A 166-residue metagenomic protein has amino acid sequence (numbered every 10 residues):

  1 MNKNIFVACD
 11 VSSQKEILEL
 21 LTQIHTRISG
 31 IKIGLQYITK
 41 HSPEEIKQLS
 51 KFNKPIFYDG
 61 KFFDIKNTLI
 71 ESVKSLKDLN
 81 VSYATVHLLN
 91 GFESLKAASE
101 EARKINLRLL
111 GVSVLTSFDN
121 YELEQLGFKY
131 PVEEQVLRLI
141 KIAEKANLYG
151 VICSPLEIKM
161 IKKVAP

Functional and structural regions predicted by a protein language model:
M1-V11: Boundary/entry segment of secreted carbohydrate-active catalytic domains
N2-K3, T68-M160, V164-P166: Conserved anion-binding
C9-H25, K32-S50, K66-T68, K162: Conserved alpha/beta-domain cores
I56-F57, L109: Hydrophobic beta-strand scaffold residues
